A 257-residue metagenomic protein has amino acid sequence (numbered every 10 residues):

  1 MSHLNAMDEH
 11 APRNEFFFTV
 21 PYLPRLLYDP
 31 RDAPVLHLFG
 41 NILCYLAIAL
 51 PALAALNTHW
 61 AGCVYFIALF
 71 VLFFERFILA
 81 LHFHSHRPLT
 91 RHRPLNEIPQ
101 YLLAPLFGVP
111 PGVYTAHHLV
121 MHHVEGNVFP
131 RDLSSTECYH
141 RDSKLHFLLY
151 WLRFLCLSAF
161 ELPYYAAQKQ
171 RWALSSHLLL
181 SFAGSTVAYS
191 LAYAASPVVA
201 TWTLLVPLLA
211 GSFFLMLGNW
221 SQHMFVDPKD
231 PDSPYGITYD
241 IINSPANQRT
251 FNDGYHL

Functional and structural regions predicted by a protein language model:
M1-R76, A80, H84, E97 (+1 more regions): Non-catalytic, topology-defining segments of multipass membrane proteins
F74, L215, F251-D253: Alpha-helical hydrophobic/aromatic positions enriched in membrane-embedded helices and signal peptides
F77, A192, G218, G254-H256: Residue-level marker of motif borders
L81-L95, M121-S134, R141-D142, L217-T250: Cytosolic-biased juxtamembrane loops and peripheral soluble domains of multi-pass membrane proteins
H82, H256-L257: Short, conserved catalytic/metal-binding micro-motifs enriched in Asp/Glu and His
T90, P94-I98, Y114, L209 (+1 more regions): Short acidic-hydrophobic sequence patches enriched in Asp/Glu that either
Y101-P111, I237-H256: Cytosolic juxtamembrane regulatory segments of multi-pass membrane proteins
L204-S221: Aromatic-lined glycan-binding groove of carbohydrate-active enzymes
